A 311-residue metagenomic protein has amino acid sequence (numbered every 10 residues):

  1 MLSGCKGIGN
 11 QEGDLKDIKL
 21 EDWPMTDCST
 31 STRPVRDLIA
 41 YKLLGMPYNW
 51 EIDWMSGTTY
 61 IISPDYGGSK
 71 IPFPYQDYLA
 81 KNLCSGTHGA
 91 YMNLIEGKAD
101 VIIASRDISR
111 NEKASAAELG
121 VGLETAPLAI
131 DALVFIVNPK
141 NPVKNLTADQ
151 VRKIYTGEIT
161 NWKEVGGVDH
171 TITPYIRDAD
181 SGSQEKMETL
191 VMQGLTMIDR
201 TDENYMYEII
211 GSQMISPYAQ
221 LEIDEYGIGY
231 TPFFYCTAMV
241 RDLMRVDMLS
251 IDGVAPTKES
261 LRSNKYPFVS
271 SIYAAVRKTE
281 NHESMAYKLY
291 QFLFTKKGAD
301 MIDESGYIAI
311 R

Functional and structural regions predicted by a protein language model:
C5-R311: Exported/periplasmic ABC-transporter solute-binding proteins
